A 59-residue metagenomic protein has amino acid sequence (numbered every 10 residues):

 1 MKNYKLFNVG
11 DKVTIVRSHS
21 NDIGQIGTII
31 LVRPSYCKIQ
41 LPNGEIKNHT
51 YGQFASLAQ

Functional and structural regions predicted by a protein language model:
K2-Q59: Basic/aromatic-rich interaction segments and small domains that mediate binding to polyanionic partners
